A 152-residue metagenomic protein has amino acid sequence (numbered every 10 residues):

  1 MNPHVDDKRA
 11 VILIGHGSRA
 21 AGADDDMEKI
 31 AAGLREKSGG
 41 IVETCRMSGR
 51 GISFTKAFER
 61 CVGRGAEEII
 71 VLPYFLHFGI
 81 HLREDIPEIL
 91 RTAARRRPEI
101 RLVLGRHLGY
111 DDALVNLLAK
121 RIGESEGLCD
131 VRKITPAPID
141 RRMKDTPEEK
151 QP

Functional and structural regions predicted by a protein language model:
M1-P152: Active-site-proximal alpha-helix that buttresses catalytic centers in soluble enzyme cores
